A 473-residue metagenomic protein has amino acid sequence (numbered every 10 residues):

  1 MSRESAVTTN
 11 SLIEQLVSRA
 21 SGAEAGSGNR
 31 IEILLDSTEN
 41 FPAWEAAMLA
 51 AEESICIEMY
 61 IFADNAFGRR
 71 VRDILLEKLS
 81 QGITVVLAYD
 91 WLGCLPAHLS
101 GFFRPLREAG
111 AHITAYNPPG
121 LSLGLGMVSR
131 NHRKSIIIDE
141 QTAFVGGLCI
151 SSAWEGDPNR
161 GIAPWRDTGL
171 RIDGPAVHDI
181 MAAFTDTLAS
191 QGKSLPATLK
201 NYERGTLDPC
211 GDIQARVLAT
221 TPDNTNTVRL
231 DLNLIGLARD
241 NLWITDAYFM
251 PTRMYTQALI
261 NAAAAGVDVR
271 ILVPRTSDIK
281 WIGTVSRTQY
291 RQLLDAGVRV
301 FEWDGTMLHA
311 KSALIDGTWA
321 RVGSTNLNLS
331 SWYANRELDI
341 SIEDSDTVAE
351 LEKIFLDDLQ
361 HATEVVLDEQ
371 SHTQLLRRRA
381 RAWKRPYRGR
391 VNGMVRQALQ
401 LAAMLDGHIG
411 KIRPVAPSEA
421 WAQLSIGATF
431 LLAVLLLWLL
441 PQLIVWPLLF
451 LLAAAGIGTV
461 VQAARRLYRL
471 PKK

Functional and structural regions predicted by a protein language model:
M1-F450, A454-K472: Charged, low-complexity intrinsically disordered terminal segments
